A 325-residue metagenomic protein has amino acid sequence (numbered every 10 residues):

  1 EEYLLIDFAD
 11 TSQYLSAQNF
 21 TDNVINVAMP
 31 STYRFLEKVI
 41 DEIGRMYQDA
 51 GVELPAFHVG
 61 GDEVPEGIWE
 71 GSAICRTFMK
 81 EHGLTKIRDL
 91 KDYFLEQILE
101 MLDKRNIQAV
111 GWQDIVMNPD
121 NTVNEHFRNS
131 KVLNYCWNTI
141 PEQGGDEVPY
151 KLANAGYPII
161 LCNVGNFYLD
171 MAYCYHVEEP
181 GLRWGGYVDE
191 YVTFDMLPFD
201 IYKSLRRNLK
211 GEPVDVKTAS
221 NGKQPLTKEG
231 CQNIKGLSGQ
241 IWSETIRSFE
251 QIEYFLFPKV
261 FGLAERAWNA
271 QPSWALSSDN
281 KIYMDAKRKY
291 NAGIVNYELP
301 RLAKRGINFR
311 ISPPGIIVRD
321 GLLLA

Functional and structural regions predicted by a protein language model:
E1-S31, G67-D92: Aromatic- and acidic-residue-enriched carbohydrate-binding clefts of CAZyme catalytic domains
M29-E37, D41-Q48, V52-F57, T77-L324: Substrate-binding groove of N-acetylhexosamine-processing glycoside hydrolases
G60-E63: Glycine-rich beta-strand-to-loop/alpha-helix junction loops that act as flexible
P65-G67, N118: Short, active-site-adjacent cap segments at secondary-structure transitions
